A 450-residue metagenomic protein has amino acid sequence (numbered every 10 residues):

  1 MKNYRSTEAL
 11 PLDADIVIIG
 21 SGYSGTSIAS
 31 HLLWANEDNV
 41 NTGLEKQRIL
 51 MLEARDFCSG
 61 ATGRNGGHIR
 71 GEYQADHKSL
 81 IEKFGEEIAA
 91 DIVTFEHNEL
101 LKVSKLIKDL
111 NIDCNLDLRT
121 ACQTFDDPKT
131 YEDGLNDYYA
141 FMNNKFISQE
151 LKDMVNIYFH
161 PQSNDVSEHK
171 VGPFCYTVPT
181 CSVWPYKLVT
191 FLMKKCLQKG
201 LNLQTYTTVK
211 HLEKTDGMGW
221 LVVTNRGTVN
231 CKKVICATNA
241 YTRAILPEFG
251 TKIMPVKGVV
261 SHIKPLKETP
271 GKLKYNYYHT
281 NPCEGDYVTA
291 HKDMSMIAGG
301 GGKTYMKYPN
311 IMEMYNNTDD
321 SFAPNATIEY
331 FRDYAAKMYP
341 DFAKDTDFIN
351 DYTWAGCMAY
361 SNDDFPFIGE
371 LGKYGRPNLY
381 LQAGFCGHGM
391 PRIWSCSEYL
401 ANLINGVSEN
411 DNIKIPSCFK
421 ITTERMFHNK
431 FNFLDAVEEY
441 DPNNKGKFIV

Functional and structural regions predicted by a protein language model:
S6-P11, H31, A35-D38, D216 (+3 more regions): C-terminal lid/capping helical subdomain adjacent to the catalytic/cofactor pocket in oxidative enzymes
T7-S24, L50: Beta1/beta-strand and adjacent pyrophosphate-binding region of the FAD-binding site in flavoprotein oxidoreductases
L33-R64: Glycine-rich FAD pyrophosphate-binding loop
G60-F95: Glycine-rich active-site loop/strand segments that organize a redox cofactor
A75, K105-K194: Flavin (FAD/FMN) cofactor-binding and adjacent substrate-gating region of FAD-dependent oxidoreductase domains
N144, K170-K233: Helical element adjacent to the flavin cofactor pocket in flavoenzyme catalytic cores
T224-K274: Central helical "cap/lid" subdomain
E268-N378: Active-site lid/adjacent beta-loop-alpha segment flanking the redox-cofactor pocket in flavoenzymes
